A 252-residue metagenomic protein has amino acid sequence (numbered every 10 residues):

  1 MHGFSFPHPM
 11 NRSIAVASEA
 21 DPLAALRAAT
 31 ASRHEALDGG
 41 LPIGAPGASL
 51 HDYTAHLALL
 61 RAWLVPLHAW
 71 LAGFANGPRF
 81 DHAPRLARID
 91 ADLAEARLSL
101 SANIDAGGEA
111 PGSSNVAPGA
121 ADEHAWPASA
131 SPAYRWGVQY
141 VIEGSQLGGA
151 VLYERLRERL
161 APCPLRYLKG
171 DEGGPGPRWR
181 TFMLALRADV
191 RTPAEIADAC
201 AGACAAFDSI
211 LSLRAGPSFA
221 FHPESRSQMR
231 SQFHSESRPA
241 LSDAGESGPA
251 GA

Functional and structural regions predicted by a protein language model:
H2-A252: Metal- and O2-centered redox machinery and metal/ROS homeostasis
